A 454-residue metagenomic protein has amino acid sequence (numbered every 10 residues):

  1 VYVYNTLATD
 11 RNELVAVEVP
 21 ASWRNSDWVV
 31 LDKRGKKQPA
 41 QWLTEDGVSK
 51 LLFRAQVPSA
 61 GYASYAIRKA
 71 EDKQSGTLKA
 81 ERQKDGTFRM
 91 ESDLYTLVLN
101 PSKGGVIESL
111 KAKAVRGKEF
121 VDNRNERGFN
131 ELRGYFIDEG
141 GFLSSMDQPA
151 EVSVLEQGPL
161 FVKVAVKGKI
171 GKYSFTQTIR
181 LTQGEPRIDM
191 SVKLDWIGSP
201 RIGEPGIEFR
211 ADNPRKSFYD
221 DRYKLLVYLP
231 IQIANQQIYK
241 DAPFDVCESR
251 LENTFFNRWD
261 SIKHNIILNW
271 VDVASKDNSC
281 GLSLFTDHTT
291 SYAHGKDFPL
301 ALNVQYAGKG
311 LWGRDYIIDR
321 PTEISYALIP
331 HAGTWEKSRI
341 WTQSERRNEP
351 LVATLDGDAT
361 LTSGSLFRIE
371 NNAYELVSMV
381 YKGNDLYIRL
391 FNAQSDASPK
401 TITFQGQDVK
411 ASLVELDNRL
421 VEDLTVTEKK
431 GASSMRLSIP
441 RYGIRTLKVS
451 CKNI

Functional and structural regions predicted by a protein language model:
Y4-I454: C-terminal (or distal) subdomains of carbohydrate-active enzymes
